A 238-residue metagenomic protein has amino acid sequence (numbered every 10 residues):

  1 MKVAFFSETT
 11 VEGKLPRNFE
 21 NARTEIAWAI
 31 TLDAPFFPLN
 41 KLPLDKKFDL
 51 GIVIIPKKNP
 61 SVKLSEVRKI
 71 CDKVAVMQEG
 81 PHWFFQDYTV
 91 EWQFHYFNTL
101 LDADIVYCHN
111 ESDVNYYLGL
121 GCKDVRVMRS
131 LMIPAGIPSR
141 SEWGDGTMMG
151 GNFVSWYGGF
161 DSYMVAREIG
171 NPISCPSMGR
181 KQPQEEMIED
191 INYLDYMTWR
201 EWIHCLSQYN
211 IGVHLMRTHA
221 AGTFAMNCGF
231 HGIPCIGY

Functional and structural regions predicted by a protein language model:
M1-C71, Y116, I236: N-terminal pre-catalytic "stem/leader" segment of glycosyltransferase-like enzymes
K14-N21, I30, I133-W199: Conserved catalytic-core segment of nucleotide-activated headgroup transferases in glycan assembly
A75-V90: A short, histidine- and acid-enriched strand-loop-helix "catalytic/donor-clamping" loop that lines the nucleotide-sugar
Y88-V106: Membrane-proximal helix-turn-helix segments that form the acceptor-binding/catalytic region of lipid-linked
D104-Y116, C122-I137: Donor nucleotide-sugar binding/catalytic pocket of nucleotide-sugar-dependent glycosyltransferases
I191-L206, H219-A221: Conserved active-site histidine-acidic residue motif and adjacent donor-binding/catalytic loop of glycosyltransferases
I203, A225-H231: Short alpha-helical segment that forms part of, or immediately flanks, the ligand-binding pocket in carbohydrate-active
C205-A220, I233: Acidic donor-binding loop of glycosyltransferase active sites
